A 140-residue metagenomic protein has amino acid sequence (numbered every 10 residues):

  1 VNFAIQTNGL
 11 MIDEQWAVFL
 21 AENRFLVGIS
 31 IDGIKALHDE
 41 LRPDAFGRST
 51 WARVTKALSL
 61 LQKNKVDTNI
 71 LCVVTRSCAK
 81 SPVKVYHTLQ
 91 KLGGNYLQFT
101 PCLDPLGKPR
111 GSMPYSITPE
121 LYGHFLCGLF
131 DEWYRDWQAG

Functional and structural regions predicted by a protein language model:
V1-V27, I31-L37, D44-K56, C72-K84: Canonical radical SAM enzyme core domain
E40-A52, S59, K63-G140: Radical SAM enzyme [4Fe-4S]-AdoMet core and its adjacent flexible, acidic and glycine-rich loops/tails across
